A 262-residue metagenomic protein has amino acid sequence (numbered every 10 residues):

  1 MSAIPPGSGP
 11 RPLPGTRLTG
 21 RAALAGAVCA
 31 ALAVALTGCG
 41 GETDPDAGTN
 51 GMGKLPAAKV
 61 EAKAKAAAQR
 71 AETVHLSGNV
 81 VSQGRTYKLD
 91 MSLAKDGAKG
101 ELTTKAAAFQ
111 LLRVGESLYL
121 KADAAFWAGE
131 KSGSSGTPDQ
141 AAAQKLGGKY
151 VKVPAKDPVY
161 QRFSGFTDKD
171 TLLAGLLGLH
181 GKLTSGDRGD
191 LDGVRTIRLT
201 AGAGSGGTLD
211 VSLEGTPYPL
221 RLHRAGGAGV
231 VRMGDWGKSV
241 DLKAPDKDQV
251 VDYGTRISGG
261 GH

Functional and structural regions predicted by a protein language model:
S2-K88, Q249, G254-H262: N-terminal leader/targeting segments and the immediate start of mature chains
A68-E72, A122, P154, H180: Sec/Tat-exported extracytoplasmic proteins
E72-V80, R85-L102, F109-L111, E116-L120 (+4 more regions): One face of beta-strands
A94-S164, G229-G234: An acidic-aromatic
S135, D168, A244-R256: Short intrinsically disordered coil segments
S164-G175: Transition segment at domain starts
L176-T184: A short, amphipathic edge element
S185-Q249: Gly/Pro-enriched, hydrophobic low-complexity segments that function as extracytoplasmic propeptides/linkers
